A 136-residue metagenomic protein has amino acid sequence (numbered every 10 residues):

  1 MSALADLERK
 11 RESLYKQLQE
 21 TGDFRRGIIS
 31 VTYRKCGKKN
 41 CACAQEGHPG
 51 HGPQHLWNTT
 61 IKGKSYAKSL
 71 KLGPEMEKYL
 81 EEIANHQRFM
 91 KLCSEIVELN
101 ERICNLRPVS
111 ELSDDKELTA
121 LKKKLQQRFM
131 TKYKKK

Functional and structural regions predicted by a protein language model:
M1-K136: A positively charged, amphipathic N-terminal helix/segment that binds anionic biomolecules
